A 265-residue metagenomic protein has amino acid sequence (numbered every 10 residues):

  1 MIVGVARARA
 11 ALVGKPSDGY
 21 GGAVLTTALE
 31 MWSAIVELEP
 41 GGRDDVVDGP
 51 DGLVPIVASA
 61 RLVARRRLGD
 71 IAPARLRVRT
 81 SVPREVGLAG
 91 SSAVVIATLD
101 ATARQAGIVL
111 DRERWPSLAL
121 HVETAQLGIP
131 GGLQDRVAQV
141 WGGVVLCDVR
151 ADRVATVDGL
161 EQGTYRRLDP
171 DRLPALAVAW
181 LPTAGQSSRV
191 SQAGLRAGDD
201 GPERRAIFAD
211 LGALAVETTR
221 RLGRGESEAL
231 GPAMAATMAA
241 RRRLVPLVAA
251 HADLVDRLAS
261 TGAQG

Functional and structural regions predicted by a protein language model:
M1-V13, S17, T26, E37-D70 (+3 more regions): C-terminal nucleotide
A23: Conserved, well-ordered active-site substructure
A28-A34: Gly/Ser-rich catalytic/binding loops embedded in alpha/beta enzyme cores
L29, A89-G90, P130-G131: Short glycine/proline-enriched turns and hinge-like loops at secondary-structure junctions
A72-A74: Residue-level recognition of the N-termini of beta-strands and the immediately preceding loop/turn
L76-V86, A259, Q264: Short pre-catalytic strand/loop immediately N-terminal to key active-site residues, enriched for Gly-Thr
G87-R112: DPxDG-like acidic metal-binding loop motif
